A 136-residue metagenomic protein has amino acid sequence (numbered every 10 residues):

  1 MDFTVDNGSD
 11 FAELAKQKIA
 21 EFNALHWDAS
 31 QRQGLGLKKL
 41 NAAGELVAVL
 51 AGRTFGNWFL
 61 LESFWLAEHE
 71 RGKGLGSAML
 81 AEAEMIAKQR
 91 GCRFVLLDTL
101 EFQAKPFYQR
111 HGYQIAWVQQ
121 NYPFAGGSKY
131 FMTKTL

Functional and structural regions predicted by a protein language model:
F3-E62, A67, F102, W117-N121 (+1 more regions): Acetyl-CoA-dependent GNAT
A15, Y108, Y113: Conserved active-site tyrosine of GNAT-family acetyltransferases
G56-W58, F94, K129: A generic structural signal for beta-strand entry/edge sites
G72-M85, R110: Conserved acetyl-CoA-binding loop-helix of GNAT-fold acetyltransferases
M79, Q103-A104: Conserved short alpha-helix immediately C-terminal to the canonical SAM/SAH-binding motif I of Rossmann-like
A87-L100: Conserved GNAT acetyl-CoA-binding A-motif
L96-D98, Q114-F131: Conserved catalytic-core motifs of GNAT/GCN5-like acyltransferases
